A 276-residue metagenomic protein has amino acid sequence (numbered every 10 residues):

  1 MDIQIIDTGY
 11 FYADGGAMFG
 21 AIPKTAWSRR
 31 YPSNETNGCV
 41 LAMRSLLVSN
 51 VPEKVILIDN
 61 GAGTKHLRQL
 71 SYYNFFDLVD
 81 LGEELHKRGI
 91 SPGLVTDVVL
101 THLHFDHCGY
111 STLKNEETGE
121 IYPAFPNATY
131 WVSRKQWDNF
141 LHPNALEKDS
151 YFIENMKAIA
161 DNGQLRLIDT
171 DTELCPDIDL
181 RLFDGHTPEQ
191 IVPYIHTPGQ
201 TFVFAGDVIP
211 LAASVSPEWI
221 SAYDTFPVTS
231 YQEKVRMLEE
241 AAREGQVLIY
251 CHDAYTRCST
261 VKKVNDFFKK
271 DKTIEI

Functional and structural regions predicted by a protein language model:
T8-Y10, N60-G63, L103, K135-Q136 (+4 more regions): Active-site metal-binding loops of divalent metal-dependent hydrolases
Y10-R88, V192-D207: Conserved beta-strand hairpin/beta-sheet module of binuclear metal-dependent hydrolase folds, prominently
I56-I58, V99, Y130, F202-F204 (+1 more regions): Residue-level marker for buried hydrophobic side chains located in beta-strands that build the well-ordered beta-sheet
T64, N139, P143-K148, E154-A158 (+2 more regions): Metallo-beta-lactamase
S71-N74, C108-G119, S259-K262: Metal-dependent catalytic neighborhoods of phosphoester/phosphodiester hydrolases
F76-I90, L94, A124-L182, Q232-G245: Metallo-beta-lactamase
V95-D106: Metallo-beta-lactamase
C258-I276: Short, basic/aromatic-enriched C-terminal tail that caps enzymatic domains
